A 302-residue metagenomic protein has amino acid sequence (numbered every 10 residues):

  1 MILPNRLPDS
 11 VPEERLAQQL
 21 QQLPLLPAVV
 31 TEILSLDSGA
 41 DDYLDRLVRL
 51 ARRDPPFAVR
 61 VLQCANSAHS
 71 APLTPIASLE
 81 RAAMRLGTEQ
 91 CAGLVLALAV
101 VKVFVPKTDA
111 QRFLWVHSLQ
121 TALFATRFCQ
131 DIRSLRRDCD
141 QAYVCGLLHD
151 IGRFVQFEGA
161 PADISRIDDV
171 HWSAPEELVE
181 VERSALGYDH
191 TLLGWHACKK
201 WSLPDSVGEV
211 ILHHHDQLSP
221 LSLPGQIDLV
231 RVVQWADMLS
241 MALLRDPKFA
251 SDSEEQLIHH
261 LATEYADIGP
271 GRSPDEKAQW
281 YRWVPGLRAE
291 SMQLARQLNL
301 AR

Functional and structural regions predicted by a protein language model:
M1-A162, W172, E177-E255: Conserved alpha-helical "signature site" that marks functionally important helical segments or helix/loop junctions
M1-R15, L23, R231, A262-R302: Terminal helices and disordered tails flanking the catalytic cores of nucleotide-processing hydrolases
D140, P161-L186, I268, D275 (+1 more regions): Surface-exposed, interaction-prone regions with an acidic/low-complexity signature
K248, D252-P270: A hydrophobic, small-residue-rich beta->alpha segment in the mid-to-C-terminal subdomain of diverse proteins
